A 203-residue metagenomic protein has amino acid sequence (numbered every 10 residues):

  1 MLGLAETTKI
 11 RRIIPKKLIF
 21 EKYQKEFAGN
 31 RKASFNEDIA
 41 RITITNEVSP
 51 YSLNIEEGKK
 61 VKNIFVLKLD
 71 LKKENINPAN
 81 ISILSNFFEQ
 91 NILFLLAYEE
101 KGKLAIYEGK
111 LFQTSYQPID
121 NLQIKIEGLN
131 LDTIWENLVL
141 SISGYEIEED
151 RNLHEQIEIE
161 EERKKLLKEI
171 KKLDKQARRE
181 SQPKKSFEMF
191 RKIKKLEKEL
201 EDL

Functional and structural regions predicted by a protein language model:
M1-E89: N-terminal, leucine/charged-rich tether regions that mediate assembly and partner docking in large macromolecular
L71-E149: Extended assembly-interface/linker segments at domain junctions
I147-E161: Short, charge/polar-rich alpha-helical segments
I159-I170: Short amphipathic alpha-helical heptad-repeat segments
P183-K194: Short, charged, amphipathic alpha-helical segments
K195-L203: Amphipathic alpha-helical coiled-coil segments
